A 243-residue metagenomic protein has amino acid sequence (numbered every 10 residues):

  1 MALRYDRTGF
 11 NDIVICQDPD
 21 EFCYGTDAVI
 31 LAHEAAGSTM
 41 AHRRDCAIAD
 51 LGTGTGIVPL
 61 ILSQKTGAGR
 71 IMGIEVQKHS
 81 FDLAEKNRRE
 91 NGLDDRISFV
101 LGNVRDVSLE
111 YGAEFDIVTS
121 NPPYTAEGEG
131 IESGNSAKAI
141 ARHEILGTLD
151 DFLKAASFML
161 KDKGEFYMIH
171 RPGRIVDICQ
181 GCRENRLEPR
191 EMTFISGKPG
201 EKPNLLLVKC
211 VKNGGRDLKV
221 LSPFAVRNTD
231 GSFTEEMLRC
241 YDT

Functional and structural regions predicted by a protein language model:
L3-R43, T53-K65, A225: SAM-dependent Rossmann-like transferase core, predominantly class I methyltransferases with a strong bias toward
D12, D45, A68, D94-R96 (+2 more regions): A generic structural signal for alpha->beta connector loops
C16, S98-V100, R190-T193: General small-molecule cofactor/ligand-binding pocket signal
D20, L146-P203: Conserved Class I SAM-dependent methyltransferase catalytic core
L31, N121, F152, C210: Residue-level signal for inorganic ion chemistry
H33-I131: Conserved SAM/SAH cofactor-binding pocket of Class I
P122-D151: Mobile active-site "lid"/loop adjacent to the S-adenosyl-L-methionine
K202-T243: SAM/dcSAM-binding transferase cores
